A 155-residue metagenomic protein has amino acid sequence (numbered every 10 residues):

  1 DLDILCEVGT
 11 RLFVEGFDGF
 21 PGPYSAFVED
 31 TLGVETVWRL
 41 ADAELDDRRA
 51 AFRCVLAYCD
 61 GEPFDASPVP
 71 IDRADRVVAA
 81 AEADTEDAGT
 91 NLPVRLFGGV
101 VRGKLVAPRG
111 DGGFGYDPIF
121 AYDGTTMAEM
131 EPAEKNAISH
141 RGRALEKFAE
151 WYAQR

Functional and structural regions predicted by a protein language model:
D1-R155: Anionic-ligand binding patches
